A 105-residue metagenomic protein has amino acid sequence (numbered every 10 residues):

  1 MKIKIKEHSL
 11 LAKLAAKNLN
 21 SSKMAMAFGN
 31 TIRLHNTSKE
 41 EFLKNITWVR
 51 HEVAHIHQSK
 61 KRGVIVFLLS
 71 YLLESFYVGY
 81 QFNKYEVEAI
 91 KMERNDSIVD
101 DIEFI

Functional and structural regions predicted by a protein language model:
M1-I32, E88-I90, N95-I105: Auxiliary, metal-adjacent structural segments of Zn-dependent hydrolase domains
H8-L10, F42, I46, N83: Serine-centered coil/turn micro-motif
L10-L11, I32, K39-E40, A54 (+1 more regions): Short, solvent-exposed loop/turn segments at secondary-structure junctions
M24, T31-V49: Short pre-active-site segment immediately N-terminal to the catalytic Zn-binding motif
V53-L69: Catalytic Zn2+-binding segment of zinc metalloproteases
L68-F76: Short glycine/proline- and charge-enriched loop/turn segments that cap or connect secondary-structure elements
Y77-I90: Active-site metal-coordination segments of metallo-dependent hydrolases
